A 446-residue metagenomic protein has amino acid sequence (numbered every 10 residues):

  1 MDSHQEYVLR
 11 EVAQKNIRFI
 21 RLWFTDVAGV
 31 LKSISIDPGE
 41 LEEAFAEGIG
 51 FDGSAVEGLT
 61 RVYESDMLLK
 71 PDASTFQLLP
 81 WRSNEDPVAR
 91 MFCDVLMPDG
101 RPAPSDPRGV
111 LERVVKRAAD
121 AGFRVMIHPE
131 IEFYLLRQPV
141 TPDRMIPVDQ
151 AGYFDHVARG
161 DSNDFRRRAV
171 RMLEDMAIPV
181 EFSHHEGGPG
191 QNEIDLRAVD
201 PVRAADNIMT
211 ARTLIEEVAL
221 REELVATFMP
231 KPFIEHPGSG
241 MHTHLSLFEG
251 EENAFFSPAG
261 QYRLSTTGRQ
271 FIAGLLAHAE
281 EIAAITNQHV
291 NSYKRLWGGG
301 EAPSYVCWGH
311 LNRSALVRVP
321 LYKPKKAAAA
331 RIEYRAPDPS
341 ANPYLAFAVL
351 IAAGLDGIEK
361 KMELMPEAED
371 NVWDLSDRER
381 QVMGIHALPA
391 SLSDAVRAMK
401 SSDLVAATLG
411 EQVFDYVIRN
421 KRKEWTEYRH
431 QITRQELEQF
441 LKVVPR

Functional and structural regions predicted by a protein language model:
M1-R446: Glycine-rich, acidic/polar active-site loops that bind/position phosphate-bearing ligands
